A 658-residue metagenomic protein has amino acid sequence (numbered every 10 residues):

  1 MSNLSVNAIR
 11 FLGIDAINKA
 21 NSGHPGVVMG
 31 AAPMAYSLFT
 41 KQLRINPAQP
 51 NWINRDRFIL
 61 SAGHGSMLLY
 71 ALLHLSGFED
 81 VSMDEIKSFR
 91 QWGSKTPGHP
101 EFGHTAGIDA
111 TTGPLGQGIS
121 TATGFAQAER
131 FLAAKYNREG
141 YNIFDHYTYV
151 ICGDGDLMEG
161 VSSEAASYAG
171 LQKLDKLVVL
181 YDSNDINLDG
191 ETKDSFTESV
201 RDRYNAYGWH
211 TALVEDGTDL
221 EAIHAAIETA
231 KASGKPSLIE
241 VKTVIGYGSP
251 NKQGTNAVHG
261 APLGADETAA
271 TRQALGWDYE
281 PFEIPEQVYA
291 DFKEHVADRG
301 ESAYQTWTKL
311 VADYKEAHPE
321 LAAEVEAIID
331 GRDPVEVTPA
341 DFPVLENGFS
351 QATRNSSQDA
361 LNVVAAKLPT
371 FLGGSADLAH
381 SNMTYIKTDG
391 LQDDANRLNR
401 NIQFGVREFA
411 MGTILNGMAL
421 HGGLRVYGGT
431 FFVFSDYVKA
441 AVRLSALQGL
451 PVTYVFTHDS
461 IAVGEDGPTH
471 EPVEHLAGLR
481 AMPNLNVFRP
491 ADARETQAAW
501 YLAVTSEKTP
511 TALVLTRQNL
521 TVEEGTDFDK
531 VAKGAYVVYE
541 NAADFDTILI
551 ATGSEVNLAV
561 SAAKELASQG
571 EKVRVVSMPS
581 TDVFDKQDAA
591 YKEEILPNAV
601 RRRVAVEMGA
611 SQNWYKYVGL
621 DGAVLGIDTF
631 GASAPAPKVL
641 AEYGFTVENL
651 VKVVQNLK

Functional and structural regions predicted by a protein language model:
M1-A31, I151-C152, D156-L157, V178 (+7 more regions): Conserved acidic/glycine
A20, D56-R57, I108-T111, Y141-E159 (+5 more regions): A short, small-residue-rich loop immediately preceding and capping a beta-strand
G30-Q172, Y385-I386, M418, G525: Cofactor-binding active-site loop characterized by glycine-rich and histidine/acidic residues
N51, Y147-T148, G208-T211, H421-Y427 (+3 more regions): Short, surface-exposed connector motifs at secondary-structure boundaries
F78-S88, G170-D182, N205-W209, A446-I461 (+1 more regions): A glycine-rich helix N-cap at a beta->alpha junction
F89-K95, S375-S381, T388, V406-F409 (+3 more regions): Short glycine-enriched loops at secondary-structure junctions
Q91-G103, Q127, F131-A134, G140-D145 (+5 more regions): Thiamine diphosphate
H470-V473: Flexible, small-/acidic-enriched active-site or ligand-binding loops
